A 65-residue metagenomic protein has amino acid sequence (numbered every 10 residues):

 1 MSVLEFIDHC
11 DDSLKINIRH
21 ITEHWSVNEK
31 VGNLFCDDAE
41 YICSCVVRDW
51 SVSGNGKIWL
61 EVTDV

Functional and structural regions predicted by a protein language model:
S2-H24: N-terminal acidic leader/helix
R19-V65: Detector for the mature cores of small, proteolytically processed and post-translationally modified peptide effectors
